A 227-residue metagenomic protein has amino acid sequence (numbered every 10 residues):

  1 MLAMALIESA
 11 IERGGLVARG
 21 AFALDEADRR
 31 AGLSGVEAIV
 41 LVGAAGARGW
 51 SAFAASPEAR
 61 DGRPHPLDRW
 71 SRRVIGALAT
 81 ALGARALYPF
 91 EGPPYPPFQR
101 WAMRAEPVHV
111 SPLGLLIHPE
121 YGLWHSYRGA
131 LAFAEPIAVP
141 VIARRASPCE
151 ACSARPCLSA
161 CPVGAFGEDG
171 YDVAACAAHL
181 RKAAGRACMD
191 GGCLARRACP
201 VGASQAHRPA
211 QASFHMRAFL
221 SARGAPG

Functional and structural regions predicted by a protein language model:
M1-G227: Non-ligating segments of multi-cofactor redox enzymes
